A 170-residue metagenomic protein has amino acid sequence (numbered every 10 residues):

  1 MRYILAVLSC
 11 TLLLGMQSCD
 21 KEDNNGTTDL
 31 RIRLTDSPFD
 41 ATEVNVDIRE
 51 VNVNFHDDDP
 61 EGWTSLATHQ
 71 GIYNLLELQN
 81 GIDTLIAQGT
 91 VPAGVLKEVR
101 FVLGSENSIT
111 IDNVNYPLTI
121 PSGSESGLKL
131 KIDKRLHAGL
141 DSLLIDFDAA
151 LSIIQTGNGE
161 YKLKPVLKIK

Functional and structural regions predicted by a protein language model:
M1-I4: Positively charged n-region of N-terminal signal peptides that target proteins for export
A6-L13: Hydrophobic helical h-region of N-terminal Sec-dependent signal peptides in bacterial secretory/periplasmic proteins
L14-S18: C-terminal motif of bacterial Sec signal peptides marking the signal peptidase cleavage site
D20-K170: A short, solvent-exposed, low-complexity linear motif enriched for acidic/polar residues with Pro/Gly/Ser/Thr
